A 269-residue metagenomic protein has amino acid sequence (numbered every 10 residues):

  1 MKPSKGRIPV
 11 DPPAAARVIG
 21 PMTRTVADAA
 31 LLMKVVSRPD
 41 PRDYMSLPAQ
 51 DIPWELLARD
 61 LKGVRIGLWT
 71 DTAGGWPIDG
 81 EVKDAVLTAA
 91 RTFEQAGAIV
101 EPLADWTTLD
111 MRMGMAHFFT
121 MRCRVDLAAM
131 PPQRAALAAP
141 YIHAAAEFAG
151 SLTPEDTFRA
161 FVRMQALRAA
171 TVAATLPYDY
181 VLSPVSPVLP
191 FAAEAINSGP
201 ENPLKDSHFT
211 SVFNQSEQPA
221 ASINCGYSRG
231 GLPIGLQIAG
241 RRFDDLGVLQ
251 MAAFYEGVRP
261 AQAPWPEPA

Functional and structural regions predicted by a protein language model:
M1, H117-M121, G199-E201, A239-G240: Short, hinge-like loop/turn segments at secondary-structure boundaries
K2-L87, V258-A269: A short helix-breaking turn/cap at a secondary-structure junction
A15, Y44-M45, A49-Q50, V64-R65 (+3 more regions): Flexible, acidic loop-helix segments that line cofactor/substrate-binding pockets
R17-R24, E147-L152, I238-A239: Short, well-ordered beta-strand elements within core beta-sheets of diverse protein domains
I52, I78-A104, L127-Q133, T157 (+1 more regions): Acyltransferase
D60-T70, F118-V172, P219-P233: Short helix-loop capping/hinge segments that flank enzyme active sites or metal/cofactor-binding pockets
G80-V82, M111-R122, A192-S198: Short glycine/threonine-rich loop-to-helix capping motif typified by GTGT followed within a few residues by an Asp-Pro
T92, S151-A269: Glycine-rich, small-residue loops and helix-cap segments that act as flexible hinges at active-site edges
